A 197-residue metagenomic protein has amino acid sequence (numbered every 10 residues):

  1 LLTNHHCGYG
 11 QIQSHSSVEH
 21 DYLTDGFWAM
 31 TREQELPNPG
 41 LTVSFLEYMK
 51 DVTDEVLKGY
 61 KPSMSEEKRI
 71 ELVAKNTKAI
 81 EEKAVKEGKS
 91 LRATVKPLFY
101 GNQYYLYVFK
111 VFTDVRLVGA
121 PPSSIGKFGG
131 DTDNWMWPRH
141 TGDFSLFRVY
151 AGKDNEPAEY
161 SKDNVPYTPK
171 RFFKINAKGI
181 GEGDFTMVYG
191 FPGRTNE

Functional and structural regions predicted by a protein language model:
L1-E197: Terminal presequence/propeptide segments associated with secretion/organelle targeting and zymogen/polyprotein
